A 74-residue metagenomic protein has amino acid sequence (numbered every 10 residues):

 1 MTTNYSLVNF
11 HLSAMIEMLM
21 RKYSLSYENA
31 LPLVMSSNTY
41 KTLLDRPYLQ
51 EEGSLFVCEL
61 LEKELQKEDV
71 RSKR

Functional and structural regions predicted by a protein language model:
M1-R74: C-terminal alpha-helical interaction appendages
